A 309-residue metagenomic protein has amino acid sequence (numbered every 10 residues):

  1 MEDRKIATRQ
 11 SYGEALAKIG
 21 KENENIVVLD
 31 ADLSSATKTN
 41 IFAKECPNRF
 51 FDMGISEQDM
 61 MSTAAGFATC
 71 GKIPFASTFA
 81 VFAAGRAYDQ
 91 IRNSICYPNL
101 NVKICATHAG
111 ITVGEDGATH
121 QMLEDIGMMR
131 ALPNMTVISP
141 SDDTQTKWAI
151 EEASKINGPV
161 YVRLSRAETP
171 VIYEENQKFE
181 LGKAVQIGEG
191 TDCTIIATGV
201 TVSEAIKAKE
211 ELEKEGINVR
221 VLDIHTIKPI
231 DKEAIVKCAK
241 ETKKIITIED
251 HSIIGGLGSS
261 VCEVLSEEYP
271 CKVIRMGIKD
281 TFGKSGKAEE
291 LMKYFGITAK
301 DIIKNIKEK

Functional and structural regions predicted by a protein language model:
M1-R163, E168, A299: Thiamine diphosphate
R9-Q10, E22-N25, L33-K44, V113-G114 (+1 more regions): Thiamine diphosphate
